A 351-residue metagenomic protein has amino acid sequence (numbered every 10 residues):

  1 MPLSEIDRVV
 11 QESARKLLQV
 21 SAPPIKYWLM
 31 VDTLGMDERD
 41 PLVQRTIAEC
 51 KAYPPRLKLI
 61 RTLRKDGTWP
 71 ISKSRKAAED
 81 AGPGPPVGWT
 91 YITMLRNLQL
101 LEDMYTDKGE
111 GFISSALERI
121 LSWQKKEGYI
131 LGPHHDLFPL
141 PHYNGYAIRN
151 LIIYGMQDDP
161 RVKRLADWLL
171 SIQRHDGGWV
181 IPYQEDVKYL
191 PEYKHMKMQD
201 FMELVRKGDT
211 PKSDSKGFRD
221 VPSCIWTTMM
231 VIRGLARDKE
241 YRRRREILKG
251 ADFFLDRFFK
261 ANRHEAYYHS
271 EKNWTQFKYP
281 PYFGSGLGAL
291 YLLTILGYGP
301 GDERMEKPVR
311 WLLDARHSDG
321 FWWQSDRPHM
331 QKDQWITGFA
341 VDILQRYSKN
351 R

Functional and structural regions predicted by a protein language model:
M1-R351: Preference for long, amphipathic alpha-helical scaffolds in soluble/luminal domains and all-alpha bundles
